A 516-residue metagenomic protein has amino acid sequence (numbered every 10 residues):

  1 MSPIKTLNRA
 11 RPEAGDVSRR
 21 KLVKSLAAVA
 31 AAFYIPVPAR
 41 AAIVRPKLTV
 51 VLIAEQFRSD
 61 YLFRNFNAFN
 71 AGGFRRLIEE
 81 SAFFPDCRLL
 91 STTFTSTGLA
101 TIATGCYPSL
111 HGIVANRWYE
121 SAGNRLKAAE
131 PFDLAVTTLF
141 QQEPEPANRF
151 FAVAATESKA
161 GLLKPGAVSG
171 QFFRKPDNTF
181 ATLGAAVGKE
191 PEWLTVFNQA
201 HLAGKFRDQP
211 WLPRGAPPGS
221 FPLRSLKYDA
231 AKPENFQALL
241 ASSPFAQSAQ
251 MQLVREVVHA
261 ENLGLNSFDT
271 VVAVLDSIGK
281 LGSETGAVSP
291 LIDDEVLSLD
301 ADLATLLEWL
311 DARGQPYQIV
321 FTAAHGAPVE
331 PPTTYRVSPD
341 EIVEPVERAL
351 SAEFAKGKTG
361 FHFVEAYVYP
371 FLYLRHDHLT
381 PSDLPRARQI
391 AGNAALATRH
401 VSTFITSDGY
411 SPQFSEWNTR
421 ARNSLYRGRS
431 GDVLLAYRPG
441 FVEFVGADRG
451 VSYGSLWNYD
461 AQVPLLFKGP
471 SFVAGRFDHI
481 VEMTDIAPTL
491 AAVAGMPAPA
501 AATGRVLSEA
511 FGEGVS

Functional and structural regions predicted by a protein language model:
M1-S18, A28-A32: N-terminal secretory signal peptides
G15-V17, P36-V50: C-terminal segment of N-terminal export signals and the immediately downstream linker at the start of the mature
R19-V23: N-terminal export leaders
T49, E143-A154, A160-G161, Q247-K280 (+1 more regions): Active-site regions of oxyanion-processing enzymes, predominantly non-cytosolic
L62-L110, R149-V153: Short, structured active-site-proximal loop/turn typified by the sulfatase FGly-forming signature C/S-X-P-X-R
P85, T92, A115-V136, Q141 (+5 more regions): Secreted, luminal/periplasmic, and some membrane-associated catalytic domains that remodel anionic oxygen-ester
G161-G170, Y228-A238, V257, N262-L299 (+1 more regions): Active-site His/acidic residue clusters
E344-R388, S452-A494, S508-V515: Substrate-binding rim/cap in mid-to-C-terminal beta-strand-loop elements of soluble/periplasmic
